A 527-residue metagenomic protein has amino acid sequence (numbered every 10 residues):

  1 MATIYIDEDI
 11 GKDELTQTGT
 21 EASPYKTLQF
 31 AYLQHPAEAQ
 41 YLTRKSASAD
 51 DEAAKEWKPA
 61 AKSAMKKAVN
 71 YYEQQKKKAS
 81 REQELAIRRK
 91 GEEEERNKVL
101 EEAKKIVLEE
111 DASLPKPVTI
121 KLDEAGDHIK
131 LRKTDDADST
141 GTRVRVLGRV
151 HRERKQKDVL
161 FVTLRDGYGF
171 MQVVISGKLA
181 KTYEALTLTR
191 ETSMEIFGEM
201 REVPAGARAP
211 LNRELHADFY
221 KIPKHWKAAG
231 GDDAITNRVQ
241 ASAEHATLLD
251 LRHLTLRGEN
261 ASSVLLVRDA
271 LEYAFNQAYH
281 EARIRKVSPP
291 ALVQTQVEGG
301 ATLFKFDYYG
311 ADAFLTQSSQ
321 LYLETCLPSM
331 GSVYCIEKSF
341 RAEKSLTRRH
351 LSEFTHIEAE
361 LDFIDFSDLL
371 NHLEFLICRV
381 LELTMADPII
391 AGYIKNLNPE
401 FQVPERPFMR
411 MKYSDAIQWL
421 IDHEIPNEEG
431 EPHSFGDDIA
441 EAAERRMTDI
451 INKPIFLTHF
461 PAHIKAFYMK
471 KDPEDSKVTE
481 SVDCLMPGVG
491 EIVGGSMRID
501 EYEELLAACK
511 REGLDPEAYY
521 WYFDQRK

Functional and structural regions predicted by a protein language model:
M1-Y41: Intrinsically disordered, low-structural-confidence terminal and linker regions
K26-K133: OB/S1-fold single-stranded nucleic-acid-binding modules and their adjacent gly/ser/pro-rich low-complexity linkers
E84-R88, A207, S288-Q294, M385-P399: Short, glycine/acidic-rich hinge or "gate" loops at secondary-structure transitions that mediate conformational
D111, P117-I364, D524-Q525: Class II aminoacyl-tRNA synthetase-like tRNA-binding/catalytic domains
V267-L271, D365-H372, I439, E501: Short amphipathic alpha-helical segments
V297-E298, L376-M486, R511-D524: Metal-assisted phosphate- and nucleotidyl-transfer catalytic regions
P328-K338, T347, L351-D365, N452 (+1 more regions): TRNA-recognition modules of translation machinery and tRNA-sensing kinases, especially anticodon-binding
S329-M330, D365-A386: His/Asp/Glu-rich mid-to-C-terminal helical/loop segments that flank catalytic regions of hydrolases
